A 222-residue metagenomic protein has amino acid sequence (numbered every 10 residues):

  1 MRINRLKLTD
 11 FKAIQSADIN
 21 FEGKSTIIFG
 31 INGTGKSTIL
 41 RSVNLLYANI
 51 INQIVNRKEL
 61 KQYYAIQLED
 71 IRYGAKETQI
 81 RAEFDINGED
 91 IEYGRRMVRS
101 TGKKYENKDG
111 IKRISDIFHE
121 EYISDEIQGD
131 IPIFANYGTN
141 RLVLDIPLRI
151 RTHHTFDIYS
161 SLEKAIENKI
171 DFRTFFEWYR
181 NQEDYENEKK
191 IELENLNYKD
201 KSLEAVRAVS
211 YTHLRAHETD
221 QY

Functional and structural regions predicted by a protein language model:
M1-N181, Y185, K190-A208, L214: P-loop NTPase switch/coupling surface
H213-Y222: Single conserved hydrophobic/aromatic residue that forms the stacking wall/gate of nucleotide- or nucleobase-binding
